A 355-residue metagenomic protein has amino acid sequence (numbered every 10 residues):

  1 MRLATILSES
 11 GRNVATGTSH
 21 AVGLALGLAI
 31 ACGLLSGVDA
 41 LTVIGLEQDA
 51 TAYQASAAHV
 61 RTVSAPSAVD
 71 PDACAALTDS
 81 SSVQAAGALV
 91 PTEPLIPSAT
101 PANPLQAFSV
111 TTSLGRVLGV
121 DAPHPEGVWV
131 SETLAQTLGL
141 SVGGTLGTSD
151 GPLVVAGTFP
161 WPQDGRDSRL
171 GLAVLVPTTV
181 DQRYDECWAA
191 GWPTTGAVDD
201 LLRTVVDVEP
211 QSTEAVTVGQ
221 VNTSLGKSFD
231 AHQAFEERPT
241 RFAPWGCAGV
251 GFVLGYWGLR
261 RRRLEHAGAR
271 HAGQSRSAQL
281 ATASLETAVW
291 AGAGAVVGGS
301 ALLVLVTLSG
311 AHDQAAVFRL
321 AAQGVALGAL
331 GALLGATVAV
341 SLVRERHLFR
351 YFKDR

Functional and structural regions predicted by a protein language model:
M1-L3, L46-S109: Membrane-proximal extracellular/periplasmic loop immediately following the first transmembrane helix
M1-L35: N-terminal Sec/SRP start-transfer signal
G11, C32-A58, V338-L342: Alpha-helical transmembrane segments
D39-A40, P244-A267, Q279: A hydrophobic alpha-helix feature that marks transmembrane segments and, especially, their cytosolic C-terminal ends
L77-Q84, P91-G226: Basic-flanked hydrophobic alpha-helices used for secretion and membrane insertion
E209-C247, Y256-R260: Peri-transmembrane interface segments
G268-A336: Transmembrane alpha-helical interface segments in multi-pass membrane proteins
L327-R355: C-terminal membrane-exit region of the final transmembrane helix in multipass inner-membrane proteins
